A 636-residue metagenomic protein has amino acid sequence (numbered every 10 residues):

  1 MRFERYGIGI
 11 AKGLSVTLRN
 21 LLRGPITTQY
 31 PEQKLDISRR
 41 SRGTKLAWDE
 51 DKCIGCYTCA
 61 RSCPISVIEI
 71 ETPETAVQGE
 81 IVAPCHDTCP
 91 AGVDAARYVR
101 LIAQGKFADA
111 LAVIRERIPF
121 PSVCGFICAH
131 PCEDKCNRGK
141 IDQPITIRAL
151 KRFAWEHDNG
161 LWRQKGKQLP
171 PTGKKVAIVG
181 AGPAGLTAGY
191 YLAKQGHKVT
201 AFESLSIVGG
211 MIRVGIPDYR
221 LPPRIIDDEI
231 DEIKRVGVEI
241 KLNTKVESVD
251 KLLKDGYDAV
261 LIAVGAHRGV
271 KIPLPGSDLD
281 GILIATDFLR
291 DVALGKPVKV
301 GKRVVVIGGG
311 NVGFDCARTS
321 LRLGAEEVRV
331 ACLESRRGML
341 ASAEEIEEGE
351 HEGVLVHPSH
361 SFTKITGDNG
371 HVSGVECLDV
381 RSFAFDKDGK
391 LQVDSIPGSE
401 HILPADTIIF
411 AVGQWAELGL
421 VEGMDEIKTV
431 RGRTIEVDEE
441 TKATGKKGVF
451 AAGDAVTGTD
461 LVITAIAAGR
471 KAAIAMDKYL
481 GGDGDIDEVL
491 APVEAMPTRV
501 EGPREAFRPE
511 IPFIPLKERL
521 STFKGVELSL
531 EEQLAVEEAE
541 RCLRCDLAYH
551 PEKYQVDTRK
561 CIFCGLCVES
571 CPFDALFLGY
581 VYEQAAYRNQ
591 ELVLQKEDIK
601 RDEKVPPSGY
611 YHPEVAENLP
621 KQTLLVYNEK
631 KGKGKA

Functional and structural regions predicted by a protein language model:
L18, T58-T75, A83-F107, G125-W155 (+7 more regions): Iron-sulfur cluster-binding cysteine motifs and their immediate structural context in ferredoxin-like electron-transfer
D109, P170, K175-V179, D227-L274 (+4 more regions): Feature captures the FAD/FMN-dependent oxidoreductase FAD-binding
F153-P170, D228-K245, G269-L323, T429-G445: Glycine-rich dinucleotide-binding loop and its adjacent helix/turn
K175-T200, G313-L321: N-terminal Rossmann-like FAD-binding beta1-loop-alpha1 element of flavoenzymes
K198-K241, R290-V292, A317-K364, I486-V493: Rossmann-like dinucleotide-binding cores of NAD(P)H-dependent redox enzymes
D280-G301, I365, F385-T459, R499: FAD-site-proximal beta/loop scaffold in flavoenzymes
C316, A452-D483: A conserved FAD-binding loop/helix module that cradles the flavin
E347-G353, S361-S373, K478-R541, L547: Mid-to-C-terminal Rossmann-like scaffold of FAD/NAD(P)H-dependent oxidoreductases
